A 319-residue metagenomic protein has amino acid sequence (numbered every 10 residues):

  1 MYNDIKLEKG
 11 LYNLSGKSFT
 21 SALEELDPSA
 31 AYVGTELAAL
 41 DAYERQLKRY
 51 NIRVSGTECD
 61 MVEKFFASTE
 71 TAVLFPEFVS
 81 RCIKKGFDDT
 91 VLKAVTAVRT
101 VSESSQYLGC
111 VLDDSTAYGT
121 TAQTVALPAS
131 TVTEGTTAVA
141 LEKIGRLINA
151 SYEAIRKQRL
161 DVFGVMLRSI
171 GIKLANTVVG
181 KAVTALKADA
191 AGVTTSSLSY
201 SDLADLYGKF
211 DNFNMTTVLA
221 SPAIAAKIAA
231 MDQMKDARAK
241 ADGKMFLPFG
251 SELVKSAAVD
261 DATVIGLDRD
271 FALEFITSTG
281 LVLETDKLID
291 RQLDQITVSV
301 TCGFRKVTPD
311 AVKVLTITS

Functional and structural regions predicted by a protein language model:
M1-A30, K287-S319: Protruding loop/beta-arch "assembly-hinge" segments enriched in small, turn-prone residues
M1-E25, T133-A175: Hydrophobic alpha-helical segments and helix pairs
M1-E70: Intrinsically disordered, low-complexity terminal tails
C59-I144: Assembly/oligomerization interface modules of large self-assembling protein complexes
Y118-T120, Q158-R159, K227-A229, K306-V307: Short helix/loop capping segments that flank catalytic or ligand/cofactor-binding pockets
K143-N214, I317-S319: Alpha-helical scaffold segments that mediate packing/assembly in large oligomeric complexes
V165, Q233-R238, V312-V314: Short, solvent-exposed amphipathic alpha-helical segments in soluble enzyme and RNA/protein-processing domains
S197-D290, T297-V300: Extended oligomerization regions of viral-like shell subunits
